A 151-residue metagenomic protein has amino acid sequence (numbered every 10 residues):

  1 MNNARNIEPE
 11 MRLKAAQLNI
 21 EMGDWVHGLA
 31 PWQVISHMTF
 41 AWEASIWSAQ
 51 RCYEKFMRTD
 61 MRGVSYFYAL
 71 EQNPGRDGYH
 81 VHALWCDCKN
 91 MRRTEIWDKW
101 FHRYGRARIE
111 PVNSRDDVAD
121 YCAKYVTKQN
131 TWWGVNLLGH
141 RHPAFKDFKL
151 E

Functional and structural regions predicted by a protein language model:
M1-Y79, D87-E151: Right-hand nucleic-acid polymerase module
